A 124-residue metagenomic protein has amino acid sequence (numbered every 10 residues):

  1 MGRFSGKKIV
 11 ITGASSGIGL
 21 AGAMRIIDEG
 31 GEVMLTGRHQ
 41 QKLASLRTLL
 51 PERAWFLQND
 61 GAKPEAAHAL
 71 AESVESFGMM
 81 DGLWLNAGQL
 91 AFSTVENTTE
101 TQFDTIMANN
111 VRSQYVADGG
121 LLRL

Functional and structural regions predicted by a protein language model:
M1-V10: Flexible N-terminal pre-Rossmann segment of NAD(P)-dependent oxidoreductases
S15-G17: Conserved glycine-rich cofactor-binding loop
E29-S45: Conserved glycine-rich Rossmann-like NAD(P)H-binding loop of the short-chain dehydrogenase/reductase
L50-E65: Rossmann-fold cofactor-recognition segment
N86-A91: Conserved NAD(P)H cofactor-binding loop of Rossmann-fold oxidoreductase domains
T94-V95, T99-M107: Substrate-binding pocket helix/loop in short-chain dehydrogenase/reductase
D118-G119: A short, exposed helix-loop element centered on a Lys and neighboring polar residues
